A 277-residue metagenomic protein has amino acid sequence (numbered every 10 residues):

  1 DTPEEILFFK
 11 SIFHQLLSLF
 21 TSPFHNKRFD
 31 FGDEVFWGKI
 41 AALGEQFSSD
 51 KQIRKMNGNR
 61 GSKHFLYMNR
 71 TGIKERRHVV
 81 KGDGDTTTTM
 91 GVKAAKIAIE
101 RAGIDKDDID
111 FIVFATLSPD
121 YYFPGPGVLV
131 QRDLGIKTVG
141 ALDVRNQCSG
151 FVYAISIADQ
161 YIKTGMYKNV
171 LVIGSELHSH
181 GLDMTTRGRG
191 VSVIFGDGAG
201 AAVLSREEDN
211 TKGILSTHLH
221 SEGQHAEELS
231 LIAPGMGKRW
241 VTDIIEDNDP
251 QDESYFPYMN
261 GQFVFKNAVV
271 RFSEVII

Functional and structural regions predicted by a protein language model:
D1-F24, F29-F31: Conserved alpha/beta core of the MobA/IspD/sugar-nucleotide pyrophosphorylase nucleotidyltransferase superfamily
T2, Y67, A98, I109-I112 (+6 more regions): Buried hydrophobic positions in well-ordered alpha/beta secondary-structure cores of metabolic enzymes
E5, P126, G150, A154 (+6 more regions): Internal, well-ordered alpha-helical segments in soluble enzyme and binding-protein domains
R28-G84, T186-V270, E274: Condensing-enzyme catalytic core mediating Claisen C-C bond formation in acyl metabolism
H64-T89, L117-V170, S175: Conserved catalytic cysteine-centered active-site region of acyl-thioester-dependent Claisen-condensing enzymes
A94-D110, V275-I277: Phosphate/pyrophosphate-binding loops at sites that engage ATP/ADP/AMP, CoA/4′-phosphopantetheine, polyphosphate
F123-P124, L182-M184, A226: Short glycine-/acidic-enriched loop or helix-start segments at secondary-structure transitions that form or flank
K163-A199: Flexible, glycine-rich active-site loops centered on histidine and acidic residues that chelate a metal or position
